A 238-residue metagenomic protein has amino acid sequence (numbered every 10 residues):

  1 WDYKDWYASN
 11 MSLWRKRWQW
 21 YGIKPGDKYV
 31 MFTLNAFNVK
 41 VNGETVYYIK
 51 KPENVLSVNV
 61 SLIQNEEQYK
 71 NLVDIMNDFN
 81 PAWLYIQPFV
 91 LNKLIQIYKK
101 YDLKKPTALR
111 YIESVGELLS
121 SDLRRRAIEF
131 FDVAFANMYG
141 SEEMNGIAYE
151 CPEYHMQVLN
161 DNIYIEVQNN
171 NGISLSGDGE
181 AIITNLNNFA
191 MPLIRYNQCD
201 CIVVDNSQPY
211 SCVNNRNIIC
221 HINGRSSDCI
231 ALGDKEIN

Functional and structural regions predicted by a protein language model:
W1, Y29, A127: Hydrophobic/aromatic pocket-lining and membrane-interface residues
W1-N10: Conserved AMP-binding A3 loop
D5-W6, D27-N35, F89-K93: Short, glycine/charge-rich beta-strand/loop segments that flank catalytic centers and engage negatively charged groups
N10-K16, D161-N162: Short acidic (Asp/Glu) patches
W14-R15, Q19-K50, S61-L62: Conserved AMP-binding loop of ANL adenylate-forming enzymes
P52-N238: Active-site glycine/GP-rich loop and adjacent strand/helix microenvironment that borders small-molecule binding pockets
